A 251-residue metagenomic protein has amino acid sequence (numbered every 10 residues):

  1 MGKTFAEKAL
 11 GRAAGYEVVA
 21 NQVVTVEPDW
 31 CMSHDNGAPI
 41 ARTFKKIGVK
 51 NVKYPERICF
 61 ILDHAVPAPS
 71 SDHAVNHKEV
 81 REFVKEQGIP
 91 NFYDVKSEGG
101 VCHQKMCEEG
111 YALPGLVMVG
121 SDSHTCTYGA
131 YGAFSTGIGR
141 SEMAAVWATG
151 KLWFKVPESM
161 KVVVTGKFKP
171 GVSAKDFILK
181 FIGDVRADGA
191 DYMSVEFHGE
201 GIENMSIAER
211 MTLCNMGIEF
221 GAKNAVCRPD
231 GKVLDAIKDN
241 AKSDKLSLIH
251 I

Functional and structural regions predicted by a protein language model:
M1-Y54, S206-M211: N-terminal amphipathic, basic-rich helices that act as targeting or association modules
L10-E17, F44-N51, V80-I89, W147 (+4 more regions): Structural signal for hydrophobic packing residues in well-ordered secondary-structure cores of soluble enzyme domains
Q22-T25, E56-C59, P90-Y93, L116-M118 (+3 more regions): Structural motif
Q22-T25, G99, G231-V233: Short linear loop/turn motifs
V26-D29, I61-A68, G120, K161-T165 (+1 more regions): Short glycine-rich or small-residue beta-strand-to-loop segments that form or flank ligand, phosphate, metal/Fe-S
S33-E142: Long, structured ligand/cofactor-binding scaffold of large enzymes
H124-L234, K238: Mobile "lid/hinge" segments at catalytic clefts and subdomain interfaces of large enzymes
I249-I251: Conserved small/polar residues in nucleotide/adenosyl-binding loops
